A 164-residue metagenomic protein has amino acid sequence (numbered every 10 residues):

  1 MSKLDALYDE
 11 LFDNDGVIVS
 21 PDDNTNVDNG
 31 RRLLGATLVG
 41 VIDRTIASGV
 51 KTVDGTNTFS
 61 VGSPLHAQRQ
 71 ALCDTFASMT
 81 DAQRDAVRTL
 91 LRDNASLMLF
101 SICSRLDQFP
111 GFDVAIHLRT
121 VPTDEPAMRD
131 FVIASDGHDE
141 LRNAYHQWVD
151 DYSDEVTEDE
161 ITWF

Functional and structural regions predicted by a protein language model:
M1-A6, A67-R69, C73, F109-F164: Acidic, proline/glycine-rich low-complexity IDRs
M1-Q83: N-terminal low-complexity, intrinsically disordered segments
R31-R32, R44, R69, R84 (+6 more regions): Arginine residue identity/basic-tract feature
D74-L99: Mature extracytoplasmic domains of secretory-pathway proteins
D93-G111: Amphipathic, interaction-prone secondary-structure segments
